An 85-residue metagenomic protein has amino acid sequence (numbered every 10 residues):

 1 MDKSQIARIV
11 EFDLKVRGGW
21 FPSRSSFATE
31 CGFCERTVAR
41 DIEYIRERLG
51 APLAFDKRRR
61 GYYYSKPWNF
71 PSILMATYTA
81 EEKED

Functional and structural regions predicted by a protein language model:
M1-E82: Short, basic/aromatic recognition patches that contact phosphate-bearing ligands
